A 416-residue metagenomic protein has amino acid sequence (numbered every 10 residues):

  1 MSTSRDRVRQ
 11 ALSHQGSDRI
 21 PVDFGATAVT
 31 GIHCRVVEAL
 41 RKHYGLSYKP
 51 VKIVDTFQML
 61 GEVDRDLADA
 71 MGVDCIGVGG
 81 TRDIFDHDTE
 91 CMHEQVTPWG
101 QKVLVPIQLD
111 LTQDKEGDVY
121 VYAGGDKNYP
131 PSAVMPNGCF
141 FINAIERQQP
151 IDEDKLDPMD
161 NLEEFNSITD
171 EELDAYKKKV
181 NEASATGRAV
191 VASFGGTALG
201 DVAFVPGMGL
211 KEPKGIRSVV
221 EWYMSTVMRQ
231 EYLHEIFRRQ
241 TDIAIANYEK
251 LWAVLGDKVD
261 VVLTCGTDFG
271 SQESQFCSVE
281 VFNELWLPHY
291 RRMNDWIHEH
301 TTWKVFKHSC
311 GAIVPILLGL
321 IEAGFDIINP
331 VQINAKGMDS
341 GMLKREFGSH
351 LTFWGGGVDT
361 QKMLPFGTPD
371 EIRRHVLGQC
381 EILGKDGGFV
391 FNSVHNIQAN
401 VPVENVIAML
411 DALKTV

Functional and structural regions predicted by a protein language model:
M1-R41, L46, P50-I53, C139-V416: Active-site loop segments of alpha/beta catalytic cores
V36-V37, R41-D86: Segments that shape or occlude catalytic/ligand-binding pockets
D66-G117: Acidic/aromatic-lined carbohydrate-recognition and catalytic surfaces of CAZymes acting on diverse glycans
G80, H87-E90, A123-G124, D201-V205: Short, conserved acidic/polar surface loops in the N-terminal third of protein domains
V96-A175: A gly/proline- and charged-residue-enriched helix-loop-helix capping module
